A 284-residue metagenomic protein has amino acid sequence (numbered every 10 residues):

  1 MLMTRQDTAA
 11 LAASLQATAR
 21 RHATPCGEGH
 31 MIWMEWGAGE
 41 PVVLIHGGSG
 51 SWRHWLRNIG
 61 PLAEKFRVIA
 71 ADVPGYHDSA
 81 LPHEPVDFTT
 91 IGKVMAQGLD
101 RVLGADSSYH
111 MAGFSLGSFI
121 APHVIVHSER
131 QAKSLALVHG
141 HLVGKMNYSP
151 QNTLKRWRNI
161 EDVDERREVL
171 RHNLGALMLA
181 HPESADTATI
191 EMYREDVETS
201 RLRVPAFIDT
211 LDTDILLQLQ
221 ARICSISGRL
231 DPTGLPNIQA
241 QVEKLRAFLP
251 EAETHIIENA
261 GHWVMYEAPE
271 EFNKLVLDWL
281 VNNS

Functional and structural regions predicted by a protein language model:
M1-V42, E64-F66, L103-S107, L137 (+2 more regions): Alpha/beta-hydrolase fold catalytic core
I32-A80: Conserved HGGG/HGGXW glycine-rich cap/lid loop of the alpha/beta-hydrolase fold
H46-G48, G113-S118: Conserved alpha/beta-hydrolase "nucleophile elbow" surrounding the catalytic nucleophile
I69-A112, S128, K274: Active-site loop/oxyanion-hole signature of alpha/beta-hydrolase fold enzymes
F119-H127, A132-D164: Flexible "cap/lid" loop of the alpha/beta hydrolase fold
M146-N147, D164-A221: Conserved alpha/beta-hydrolase catalytic His-Asp/Glu region
C224-A260: Conserved loop-alpha-helix segment in the C-terminal half of the alpha/beta-hydrolase fold that carries the catalytic
A260-P269, N273: Catalytic histidine-centered segment of alpha/beta-hydrolase-like enzymes
